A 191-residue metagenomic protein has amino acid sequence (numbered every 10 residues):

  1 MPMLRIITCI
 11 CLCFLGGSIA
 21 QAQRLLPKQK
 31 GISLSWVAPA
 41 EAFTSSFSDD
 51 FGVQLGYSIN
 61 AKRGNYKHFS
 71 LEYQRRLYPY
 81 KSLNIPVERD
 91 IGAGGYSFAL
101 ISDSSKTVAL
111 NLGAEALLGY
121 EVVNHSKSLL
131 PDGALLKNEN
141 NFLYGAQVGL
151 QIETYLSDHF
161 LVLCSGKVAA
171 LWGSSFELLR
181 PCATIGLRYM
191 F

Functional and structural regions predicted by a protein language model:
M1-Q29: Cleavable N-terminal export/targeting peptides
Q21-R76, R188: Short glycine/proline- and aromatic-enriched beta-strand/turn motifs that initiate or cap beta-hairpins
R24-I32, R63-F69, K106-L112, N140-F142 (+2 more regions): Outer-envelope beta-barrel architecture signal
S35-A40, P79, P131-L136, K167-A170: Extracytoplasmic loops and strand-loop junctions of Gram-negative outer membrane beta-barrel proteins
T44-D49, L83-D90, L135-F142, S175-R180: Replace "Gram-negative outer membrane beta-barrel proteins" with "bacterial and organellar outer membrane beta-barrel
G56-P131, F160, Y189: Gram-negative (and chloroplast) outer-membrane scaffold detector with strong preference for beta-barrel transmembrane
L136, L143-T154: Acidic, glycine-rich flexible loop segments
L179-F191: Outer-membrane beta-barrel "beta-signal"
